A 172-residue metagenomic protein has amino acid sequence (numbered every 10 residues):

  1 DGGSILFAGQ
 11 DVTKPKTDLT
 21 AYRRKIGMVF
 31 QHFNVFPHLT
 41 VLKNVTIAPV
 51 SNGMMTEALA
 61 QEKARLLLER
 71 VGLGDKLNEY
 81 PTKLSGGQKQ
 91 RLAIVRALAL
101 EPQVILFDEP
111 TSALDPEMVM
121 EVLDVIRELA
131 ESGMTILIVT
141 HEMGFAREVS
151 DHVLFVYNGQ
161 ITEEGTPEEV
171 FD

Functional and structural regions predicted by a protein language model:
D1-P167: ABC family nucleotide-binding domain
